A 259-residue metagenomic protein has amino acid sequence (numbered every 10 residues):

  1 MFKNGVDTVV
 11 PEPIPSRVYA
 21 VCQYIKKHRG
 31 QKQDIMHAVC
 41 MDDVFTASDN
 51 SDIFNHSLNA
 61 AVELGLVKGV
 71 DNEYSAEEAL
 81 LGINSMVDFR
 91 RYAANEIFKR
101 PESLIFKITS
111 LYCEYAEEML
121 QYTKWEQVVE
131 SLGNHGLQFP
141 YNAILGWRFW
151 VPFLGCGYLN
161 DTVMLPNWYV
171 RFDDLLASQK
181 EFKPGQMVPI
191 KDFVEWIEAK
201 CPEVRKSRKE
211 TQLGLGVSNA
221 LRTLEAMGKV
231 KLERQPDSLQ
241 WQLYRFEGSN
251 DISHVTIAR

Functional and structural regions predicted by a protein language model:
M1-R259: Donor-sugar nucleotide-binding helix/loop cap in glycosyltransferases
